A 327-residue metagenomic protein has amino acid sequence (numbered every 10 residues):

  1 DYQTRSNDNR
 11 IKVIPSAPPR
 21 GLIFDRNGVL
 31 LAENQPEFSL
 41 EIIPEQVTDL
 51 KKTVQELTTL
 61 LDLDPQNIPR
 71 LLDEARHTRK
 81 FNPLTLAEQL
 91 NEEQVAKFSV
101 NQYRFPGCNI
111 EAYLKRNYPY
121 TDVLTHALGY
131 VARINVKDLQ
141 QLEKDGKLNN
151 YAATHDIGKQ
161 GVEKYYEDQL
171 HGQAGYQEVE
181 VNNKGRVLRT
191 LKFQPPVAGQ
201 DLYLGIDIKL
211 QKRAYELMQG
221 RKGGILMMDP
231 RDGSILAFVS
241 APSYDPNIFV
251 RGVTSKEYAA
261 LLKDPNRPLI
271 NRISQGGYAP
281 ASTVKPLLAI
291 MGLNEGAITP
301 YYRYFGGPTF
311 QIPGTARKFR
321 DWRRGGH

Functional and structural regions predicted by a protein language model:
D1-V187, Q194-P195, G220-G224, P230 (+2 more regions): Membrane-proximal periplasmic segments of bacterial cell-envelope enzymes, especially penicillin-binding proteins
R20, L50, G158, I206 (+4 more regions): Hydrophobic (often cysteine-bearing) scaffold residues that line and stabilize catalytic clefts of nucleotide/cofactor
G28, E56, F98, A127 (+3 more regions): Active-site SXXK
L188-S234: A conserved hydrophobic secondary-structure block that centers on an alpha-helix together with its immediately flanking
G223-V239, S282-L287, M291, R303-F310 (+1 more regions): Active-site-adjacent helix/loop patches that line small-molecule binding or acyl-intermediate pockets
L236-R251: Short, solvent-exposed beta-strand-terminating loops
R251-Q275: Surface-exposed acidic, glycine/proline-enriched linker/cap segments that occur as 15-30-residue helix-coil
R267-I273, I298-H327: Conserved catalytic neighborhood of penicillin-recognizing serine enzymes
